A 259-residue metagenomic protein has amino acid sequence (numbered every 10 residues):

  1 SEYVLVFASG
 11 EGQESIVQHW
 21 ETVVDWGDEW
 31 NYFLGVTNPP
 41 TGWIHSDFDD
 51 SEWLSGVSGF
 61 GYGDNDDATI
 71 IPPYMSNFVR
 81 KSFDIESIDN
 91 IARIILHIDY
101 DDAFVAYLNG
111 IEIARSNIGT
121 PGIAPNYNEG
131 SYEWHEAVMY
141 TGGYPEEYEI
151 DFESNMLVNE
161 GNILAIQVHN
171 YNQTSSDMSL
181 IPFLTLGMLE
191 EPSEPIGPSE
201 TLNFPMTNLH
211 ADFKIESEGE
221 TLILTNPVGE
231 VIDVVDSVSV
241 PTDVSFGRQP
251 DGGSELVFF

Functional and structural regions predicted by a protein language model:
S1-R93, V105, R115-F259: Intrinsically disordered, low-complexity linkers and terminal tails enriched in Ser/Thr/Pro/Gly with interspersed basic
D99-D102: Short proline/glycine-enriched turn/loop motifs at strand-loop junctions of beta-rich domains
Y107-G110: Short strand-turn-strand beta-turns centered on an Asx-Gly dipeptide
